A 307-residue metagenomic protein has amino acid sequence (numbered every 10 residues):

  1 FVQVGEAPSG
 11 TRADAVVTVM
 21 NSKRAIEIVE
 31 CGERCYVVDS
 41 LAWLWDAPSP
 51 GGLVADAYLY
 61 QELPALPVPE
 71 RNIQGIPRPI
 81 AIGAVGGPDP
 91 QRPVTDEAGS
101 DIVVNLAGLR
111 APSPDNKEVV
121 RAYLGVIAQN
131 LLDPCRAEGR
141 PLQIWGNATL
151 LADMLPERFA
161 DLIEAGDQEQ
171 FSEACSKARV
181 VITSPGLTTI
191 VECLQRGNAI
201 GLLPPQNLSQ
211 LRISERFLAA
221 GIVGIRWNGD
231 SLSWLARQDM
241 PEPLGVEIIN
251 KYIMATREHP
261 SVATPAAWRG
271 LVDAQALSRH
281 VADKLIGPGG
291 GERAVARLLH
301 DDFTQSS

Functional and structural regions predicted by a protein language model:
F1-P69: Active-site and donor-binding regions of nucleotide-sugar-utilizing enzymes
G5-P8, A148-V191: Donor nucleotide-activated moiety binding/catalytic core segment of transferases that use nucleotide-activated donors
E6, D39-W45, P64-A65, I163-E169 (+2 more regions): Short, acidic/turn-prone active-site loops that include or flank metal/cofactor- and phosphate-binding residues
V54-P114: A nucleotide-sugar donor-handling region in carbohydrate enzymes
D89-A148: Conserved catalytic-core segment of nucleotide-activated headgroup transferases in glycan assembly
S176-A178, L194-N198, A220: Conserved donor-binding/catalytic loop of nucleotide-activated donor transferases
A199-V262: Nucleotide-sugar donor-binding patch of glycosyltransferase catalytic domains
L235-S307: C-terminal amphipathic helix plus adjacent low-complexity, charged tail appended to glycosyltransferase catalytic
